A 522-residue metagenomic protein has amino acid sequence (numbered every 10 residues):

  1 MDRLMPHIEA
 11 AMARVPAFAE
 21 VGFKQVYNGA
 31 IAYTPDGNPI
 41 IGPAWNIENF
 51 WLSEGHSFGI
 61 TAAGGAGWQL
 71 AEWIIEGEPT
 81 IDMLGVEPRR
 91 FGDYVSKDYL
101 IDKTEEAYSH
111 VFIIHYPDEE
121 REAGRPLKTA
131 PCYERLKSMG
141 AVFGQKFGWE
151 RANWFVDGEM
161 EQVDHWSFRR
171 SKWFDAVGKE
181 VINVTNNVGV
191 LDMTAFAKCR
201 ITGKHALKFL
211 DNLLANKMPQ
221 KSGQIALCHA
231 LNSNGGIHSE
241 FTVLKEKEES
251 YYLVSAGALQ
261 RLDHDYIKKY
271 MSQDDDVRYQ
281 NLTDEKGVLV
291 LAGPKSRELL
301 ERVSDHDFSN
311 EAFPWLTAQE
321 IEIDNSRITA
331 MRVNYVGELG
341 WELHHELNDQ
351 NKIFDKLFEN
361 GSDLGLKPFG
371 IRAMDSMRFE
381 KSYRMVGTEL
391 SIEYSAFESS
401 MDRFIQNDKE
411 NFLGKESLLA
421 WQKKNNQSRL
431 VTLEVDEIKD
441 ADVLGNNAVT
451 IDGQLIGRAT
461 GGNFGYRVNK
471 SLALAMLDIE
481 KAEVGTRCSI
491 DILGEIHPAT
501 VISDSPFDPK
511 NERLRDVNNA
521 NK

Functional and structural regions predicted by a protein language model:
R3-K128: C-terminal catalytic lobe of FAD-dependent flavoproteins
I81-D82, V86-K522: Glycine/proline-enriched, intrinsically flexible loops and inter-domain linkers
